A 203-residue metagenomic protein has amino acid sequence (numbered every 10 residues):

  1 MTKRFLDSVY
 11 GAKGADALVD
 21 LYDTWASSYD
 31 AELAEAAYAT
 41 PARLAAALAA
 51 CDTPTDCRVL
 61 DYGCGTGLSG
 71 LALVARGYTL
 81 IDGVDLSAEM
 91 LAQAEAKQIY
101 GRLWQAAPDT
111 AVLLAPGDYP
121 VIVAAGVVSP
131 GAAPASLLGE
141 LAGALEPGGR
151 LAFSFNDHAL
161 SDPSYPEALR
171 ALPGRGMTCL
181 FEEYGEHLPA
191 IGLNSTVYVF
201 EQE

Functional and structural regions predicted by a protein language model:
M1-S27: N-terminal, positively charged/glycine-rich alpha-helical extensions of SAM-dependent methyltransferases
D30-A45: Conserved SAM-binding loop and adjacent beta-strand
L60-Y62, T66-A111: Class I SAM-dependent methyltransferase SAM/SAH-binding core
V112-I122: A short acidic, Gly/Pro-enriched loop at the edge of an enzyme's catalytic core that lines a small-molecule cofactor
P120-P134: A short SAM/SAH-binding and catalytic strip from SAM-dependent methyltransferases
S136-P147: A short glycine-rich, Lys/Arg-flanked "PGG" loop and its adjoining helix->strand segment in the class I
G148-N156: Conserved beta-strand signature within the Rossmann-like core of class I S-adenosyl-L-methionine
A190-E203: Core SAM-dependent methyltransferase catalytic element
